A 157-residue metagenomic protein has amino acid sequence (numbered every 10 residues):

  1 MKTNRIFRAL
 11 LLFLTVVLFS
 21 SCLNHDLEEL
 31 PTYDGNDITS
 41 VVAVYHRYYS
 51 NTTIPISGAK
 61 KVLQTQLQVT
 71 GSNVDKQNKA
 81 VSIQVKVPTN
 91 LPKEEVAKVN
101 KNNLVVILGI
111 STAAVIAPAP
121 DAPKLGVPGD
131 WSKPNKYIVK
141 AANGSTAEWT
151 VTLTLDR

Functional and structural regions predicted by a protein language model:
M1-L10: Bacterial N-terminal signal peptides that target proteins for export
L12-V16: Hydrophobic alpha-helical membrane-embedded or membrane-associated segments
V17-S21: C-terminal motif of bacterial Sec signal peptides marking the signal peptidase cleavage site
L23-R157: Beta-rich interaction/scaffold domains
